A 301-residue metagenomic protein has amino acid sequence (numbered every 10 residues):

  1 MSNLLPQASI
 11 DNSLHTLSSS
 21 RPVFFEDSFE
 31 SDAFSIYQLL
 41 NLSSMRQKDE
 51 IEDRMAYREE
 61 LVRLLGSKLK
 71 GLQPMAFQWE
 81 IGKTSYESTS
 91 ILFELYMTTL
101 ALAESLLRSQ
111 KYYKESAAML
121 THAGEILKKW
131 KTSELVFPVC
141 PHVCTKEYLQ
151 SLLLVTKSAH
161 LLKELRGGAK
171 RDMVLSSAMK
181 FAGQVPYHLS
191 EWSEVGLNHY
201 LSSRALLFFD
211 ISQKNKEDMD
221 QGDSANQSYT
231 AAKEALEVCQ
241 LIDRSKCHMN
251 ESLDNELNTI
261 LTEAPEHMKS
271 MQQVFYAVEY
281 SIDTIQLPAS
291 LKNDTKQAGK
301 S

Functional and structural regions predicted by a protein language model:
M1-L92, Y187-S301: Eukaryotic intrinsically disordered, low-complexity segments enriched for acidic and Ser/Thr/Pro residues that serve as
Q38-T156, H160-L161: A structural/positional concept
R58, L107, Y113, L120 (+6 more regions): Inward-facing hydrophobic residues that define packing positions of alpha-helical scaffold repeats
I91-F93, Y112, A118, M173 (+3 more regions): A broad, low-amplitude sensor of folded, mature protein cores
R108-K111, S158, K163-A169, S203-A205 (+1 more regions): Short coil/turn linking the two alpha-helices of tandem helical-hairpin repeats
Y112, E125, T132, G167 (+2 more regions): A generic secondary-structure boundary signal that marks alpha-helix termini
T145-V185, E194: Active-site cradle of extracellular carbohydrate-active enzymes
